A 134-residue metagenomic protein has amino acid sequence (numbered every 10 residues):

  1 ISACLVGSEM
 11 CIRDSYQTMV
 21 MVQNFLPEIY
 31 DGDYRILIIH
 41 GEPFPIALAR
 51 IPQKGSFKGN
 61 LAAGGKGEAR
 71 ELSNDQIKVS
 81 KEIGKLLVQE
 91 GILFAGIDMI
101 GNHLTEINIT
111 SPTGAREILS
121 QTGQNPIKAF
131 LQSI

Functional and structural regions predicted by a protein language model:
I1-G7, C11-I12: Single conserved hydrophobic/aromatic residue that forms the stacking wall/gate of nucleotide- or nucleobase-binding
Y16-P27, G55-L104, A129-S133: A long amphipathic alpha-helix within ATP-dependent nucleotide-binding catalytic cores
P27-Y30, F44, I51-K54: Short, catalytically relevant binding-site loops at active-site mouths
Y34: Anionic-ligand binding region
I38-P43: Short acidic-glycine loop/turn motifs at beta-strand connectors
P52, N108-I118: Glycine-rich phosphate/pyrophosphate-binding beta-alpha loops
A115-I134: Generic C-terminus detector
